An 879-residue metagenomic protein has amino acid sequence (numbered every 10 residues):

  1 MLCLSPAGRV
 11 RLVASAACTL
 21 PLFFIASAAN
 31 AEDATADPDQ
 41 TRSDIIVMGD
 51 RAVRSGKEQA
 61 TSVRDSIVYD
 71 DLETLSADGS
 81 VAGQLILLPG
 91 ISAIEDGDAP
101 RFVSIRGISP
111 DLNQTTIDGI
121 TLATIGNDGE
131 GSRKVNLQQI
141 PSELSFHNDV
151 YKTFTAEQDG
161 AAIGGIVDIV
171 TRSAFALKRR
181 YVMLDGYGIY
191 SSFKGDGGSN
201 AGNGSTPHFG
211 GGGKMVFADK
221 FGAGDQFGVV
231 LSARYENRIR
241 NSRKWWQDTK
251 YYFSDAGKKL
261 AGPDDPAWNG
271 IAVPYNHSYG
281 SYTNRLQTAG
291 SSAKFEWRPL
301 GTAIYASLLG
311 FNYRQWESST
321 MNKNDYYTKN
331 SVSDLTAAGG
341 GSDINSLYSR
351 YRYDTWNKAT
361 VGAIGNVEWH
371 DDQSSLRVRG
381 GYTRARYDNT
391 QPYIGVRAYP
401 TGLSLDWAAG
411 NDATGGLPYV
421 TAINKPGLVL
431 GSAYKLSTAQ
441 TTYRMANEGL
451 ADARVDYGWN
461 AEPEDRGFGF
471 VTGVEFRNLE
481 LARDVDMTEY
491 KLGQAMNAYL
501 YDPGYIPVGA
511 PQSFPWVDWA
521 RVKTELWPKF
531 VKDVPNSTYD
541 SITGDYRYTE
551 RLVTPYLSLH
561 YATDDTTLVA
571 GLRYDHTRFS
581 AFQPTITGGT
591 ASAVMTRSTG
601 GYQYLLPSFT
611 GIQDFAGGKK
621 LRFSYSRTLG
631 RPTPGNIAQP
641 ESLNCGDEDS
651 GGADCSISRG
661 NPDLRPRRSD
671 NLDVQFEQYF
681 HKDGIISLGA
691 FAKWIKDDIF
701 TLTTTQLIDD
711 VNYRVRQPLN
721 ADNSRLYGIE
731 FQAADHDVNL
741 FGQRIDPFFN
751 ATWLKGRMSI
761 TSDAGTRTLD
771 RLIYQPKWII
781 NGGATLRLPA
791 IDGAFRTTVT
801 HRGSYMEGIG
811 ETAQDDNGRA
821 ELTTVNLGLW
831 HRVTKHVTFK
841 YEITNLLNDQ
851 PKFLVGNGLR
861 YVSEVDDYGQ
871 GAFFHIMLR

Functional and structural regions predicted by a protein language model:
I45-D78, F102, P110, I120 (+1 more regions): N-terminal periplasmic "start-of-domain" segments of outer-membrane beta-barrel proteins
A82-T124, K152: Extracytoplasmic beta-strand/coil segments of soluble accessory domains associated with Gram-negative outer-membrane
I120-K152, S205-H208: Short acidic/polar hinge/loop motifs at secondary-structure boundaries that mediate gating or recognition
Q138-D185: A beta-strand signature from Gram-negative outer-membrane beta-barrel systems, especially the internal plug domain
S205-T328, Y348, T355-D372, P607-T610: Transmembrane beta-barrel wall of Gram-negative outer-membrane proteins
N345, S349-T360, D540-R551, G600 (+6 more regions): Outer-membrane beta-barrel signature, preferentially recognizing the C-terminal barrel domain of Gram-negative
A690-I695, T704-Q706, V711-I809: Gram-negative outer-membrane beta-barrel transporters
T800-G810, L829-R879: C-terminal beta-signal and adjacent terminal beta-strands/loops of Gram-negative outer-membrane beta-barrel proteins
